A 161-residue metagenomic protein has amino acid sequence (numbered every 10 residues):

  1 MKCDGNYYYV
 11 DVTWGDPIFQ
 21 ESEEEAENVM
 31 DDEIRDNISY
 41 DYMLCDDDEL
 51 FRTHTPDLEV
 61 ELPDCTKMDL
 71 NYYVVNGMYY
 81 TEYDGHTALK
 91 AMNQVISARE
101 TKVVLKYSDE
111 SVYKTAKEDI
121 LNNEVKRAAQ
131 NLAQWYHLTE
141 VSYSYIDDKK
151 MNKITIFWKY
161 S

Functional and structural regions predicted by a protein language model:
M1-D48: Hydrophobic/aromatic-rich core segments of domains that either
Q20, D36-S161: N-terminal accessory/pre-domain segments preceding catalytic cores
